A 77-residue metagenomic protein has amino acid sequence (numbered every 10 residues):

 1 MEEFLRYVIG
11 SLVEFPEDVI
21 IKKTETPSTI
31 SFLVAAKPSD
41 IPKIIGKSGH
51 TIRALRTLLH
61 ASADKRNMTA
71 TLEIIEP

Functional and structural regions predicted by a protein language model:
M1-K43, T51-P77: RNA-contacting regions in translation and RNA-metabolism proteins, encompassing KH/S1 modules where present
